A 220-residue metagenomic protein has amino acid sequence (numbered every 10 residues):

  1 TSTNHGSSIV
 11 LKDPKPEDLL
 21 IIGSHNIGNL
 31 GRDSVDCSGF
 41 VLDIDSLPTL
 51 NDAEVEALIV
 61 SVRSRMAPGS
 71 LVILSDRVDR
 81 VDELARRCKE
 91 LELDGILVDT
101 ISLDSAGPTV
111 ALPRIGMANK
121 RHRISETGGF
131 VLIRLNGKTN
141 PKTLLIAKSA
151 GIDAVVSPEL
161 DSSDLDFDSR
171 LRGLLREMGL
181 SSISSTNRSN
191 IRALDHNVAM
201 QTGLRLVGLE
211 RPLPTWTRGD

Functional and structural regions predicted by a protein language model:
T1-L50, R170, L174, S181 (+1 more regions): N-terminal capping/small domains of soluble enzymes
D13-L135, N140-L160, L204-L209: Alpha/beta enzyme core
S64-A67, P113, M117-I124, L165 (+2 more regions): Generic secondary-structure signature for well-ordered alpha-helical cores
